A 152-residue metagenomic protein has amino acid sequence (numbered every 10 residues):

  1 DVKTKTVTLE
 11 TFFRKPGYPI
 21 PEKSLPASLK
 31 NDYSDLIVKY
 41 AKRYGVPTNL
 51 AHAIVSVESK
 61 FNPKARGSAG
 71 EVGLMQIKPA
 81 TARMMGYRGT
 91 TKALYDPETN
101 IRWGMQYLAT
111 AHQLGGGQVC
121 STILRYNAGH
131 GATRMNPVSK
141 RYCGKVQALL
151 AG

Functional and structural regions predicted by a protein language model:
K5, T11-F61: Export/targeting segments at the very N-terminus of extracytoplasmic proteins
R14, G89-K92: Post-signal/leader-peptide non-cytosolic segments of secretory proteins
Y40-G45, V55-A65, K78-T81, M85-G86 (+3 more regions): Sec/Tat-exported extracytoplasmic proteins
P47-T48, S68-G70: Short, flexible loop/turn motifs enriched in small residues
A53, G73, T122-R125: Residue-level recognition of specific faces of alpha-helices
A69-Y87, G104, V146: Substrate-binding/active-site groove segments that recognize and process beta-1,4-linked N-acetyl-hexosamine
K92-T99: A short, structured beta-strand-centered segment in the mid-to-C-terminal lobe of catalytic cores from group-transfer
T122-G152: Catalytic and substrate-binding regions of cell-wall glycan-acting enzymes that process beta-1,4-linked
